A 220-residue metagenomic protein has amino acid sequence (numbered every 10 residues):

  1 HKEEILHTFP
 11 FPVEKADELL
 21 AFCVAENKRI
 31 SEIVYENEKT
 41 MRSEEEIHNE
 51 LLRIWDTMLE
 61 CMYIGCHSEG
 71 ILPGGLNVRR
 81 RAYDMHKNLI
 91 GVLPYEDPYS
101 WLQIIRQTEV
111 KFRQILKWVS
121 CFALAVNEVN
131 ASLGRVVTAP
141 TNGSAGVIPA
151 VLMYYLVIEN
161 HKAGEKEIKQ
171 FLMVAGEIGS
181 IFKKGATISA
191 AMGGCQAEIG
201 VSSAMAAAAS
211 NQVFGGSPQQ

Functional and structural regions predicted by a protein language model:
H1-E45, R53, S217-Q220: Mobile "lid/hinge" segments at catalytic clefts and subdomain interfaces of large enzymes
T8-F9, E14, I33, A139-P140 (+4 more regions): Surface-exposed loop/turn and secondary-structure junction residues enriched for glycine/proline
F9-F11, F22, Y35, F112 (+4 more regions): Phenylalanine-focused residue identity feature
E45-G194: Accessory "access/gating" subregions that flank catalytic or transport cores
F182-Q220: C-terminal catalytic subdomain
